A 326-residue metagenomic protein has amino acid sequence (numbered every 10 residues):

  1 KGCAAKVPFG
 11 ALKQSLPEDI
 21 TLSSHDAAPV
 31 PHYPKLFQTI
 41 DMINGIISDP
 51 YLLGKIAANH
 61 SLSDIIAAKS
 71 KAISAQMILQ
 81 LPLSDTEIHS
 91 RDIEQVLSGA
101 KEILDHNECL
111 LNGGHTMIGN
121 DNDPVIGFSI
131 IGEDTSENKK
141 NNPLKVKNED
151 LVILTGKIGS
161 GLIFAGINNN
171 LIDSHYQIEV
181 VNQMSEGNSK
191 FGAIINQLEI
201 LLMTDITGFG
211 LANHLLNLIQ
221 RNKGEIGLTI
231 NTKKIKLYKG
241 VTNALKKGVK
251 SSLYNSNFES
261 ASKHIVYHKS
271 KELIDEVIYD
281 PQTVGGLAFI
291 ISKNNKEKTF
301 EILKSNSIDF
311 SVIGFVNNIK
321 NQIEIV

Functional and structural regions predicted by a protein language model:
K1-A68, C109, K147-V152, I308: N-terminal glycine-rich phosphate/pyrophosphate-binding loops that anchor nucleotide-derived ligands and cofactors
A11-Q14, S84-L110, M117-I126, Q197 (+2 more regions): Glycine-/charge-enriched secondary-structure boundary and capping motifs
E18-D19, A27-A28, S63-I66, A100-K101 (+5 more regions): A generic local secondary-structure boundary/capping motif
S23-Q38, P124, S185-K190, F258-H268: Acidic-glycine-rich active-site phosphate/pyrophosphate-binding loop
H32-I47, K71-I172, F315: Glycine-rich anion-binding loops of enzyme active sites
I56-I65, V96-I103, G187-F191: Short, well-ordered amphipathic alpha-helical segments that serve as non-catalytic structural scaffolds within diverse
S129-N141, H175-N196: Active-site glycine-rich loop that binds ribose-phosphate moieties when present
L162-V180, N306-D309: Short, compositionally biased
